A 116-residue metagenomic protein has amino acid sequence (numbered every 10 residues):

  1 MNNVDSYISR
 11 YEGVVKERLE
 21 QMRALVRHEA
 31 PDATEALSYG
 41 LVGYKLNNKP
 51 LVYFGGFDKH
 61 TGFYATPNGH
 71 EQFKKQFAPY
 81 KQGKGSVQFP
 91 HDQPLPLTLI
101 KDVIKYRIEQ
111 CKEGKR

Functional and structural regions predicted by a protein language model:
M1-R116: Charge-dense, helix-prone N-terminal extensions
